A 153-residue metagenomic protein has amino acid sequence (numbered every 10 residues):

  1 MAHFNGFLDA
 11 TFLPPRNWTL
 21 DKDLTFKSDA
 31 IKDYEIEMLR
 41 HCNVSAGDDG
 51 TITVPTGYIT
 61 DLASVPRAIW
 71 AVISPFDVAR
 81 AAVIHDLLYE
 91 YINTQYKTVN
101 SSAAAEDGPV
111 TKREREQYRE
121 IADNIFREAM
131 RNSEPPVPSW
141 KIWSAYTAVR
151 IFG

Functional and structural regions predicted by a protein language model:
M1-G153: Extended terminal accessory/targeting regions
